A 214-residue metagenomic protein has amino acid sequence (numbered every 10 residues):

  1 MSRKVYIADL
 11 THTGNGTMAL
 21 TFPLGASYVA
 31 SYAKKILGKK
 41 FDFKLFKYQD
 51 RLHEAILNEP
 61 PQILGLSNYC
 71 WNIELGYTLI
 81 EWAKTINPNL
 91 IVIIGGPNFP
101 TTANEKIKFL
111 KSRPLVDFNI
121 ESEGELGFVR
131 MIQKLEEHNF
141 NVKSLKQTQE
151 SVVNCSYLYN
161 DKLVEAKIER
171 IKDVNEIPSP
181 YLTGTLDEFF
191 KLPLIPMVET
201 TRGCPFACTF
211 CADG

Functional and structural regions predicted by a protein language model:
S2-Y6: Extreme N-terminal starter segment of soluble prokaryotic enzymes
A8-T11, S67, G95, T201: Short hydrophobic segments within beta-strands
G14-A26: Glycine- and acidic-residue-enriched helix-capping/strand-helix junction motifs
S27-F41: Short helix-loop-beta junction
A30, Y77-I80, P196: Generic structural signal for well-ordered alpha-helices, preferentially at hydrophobic/aromatic core positions
Y32, W71, F109, V129 (+3 more regions): Tryptophan-centric aromatic hotspots in well-structured domains and transmembrane helices
K40-R170: Glycine-rich beta-alpha loop elements in corrinoid/cobalamin-binding modules across cobalamin-dependent enzymes
N175-G214: Radical SAM [4Fe-4S] cluster-binding motif and immediate context
